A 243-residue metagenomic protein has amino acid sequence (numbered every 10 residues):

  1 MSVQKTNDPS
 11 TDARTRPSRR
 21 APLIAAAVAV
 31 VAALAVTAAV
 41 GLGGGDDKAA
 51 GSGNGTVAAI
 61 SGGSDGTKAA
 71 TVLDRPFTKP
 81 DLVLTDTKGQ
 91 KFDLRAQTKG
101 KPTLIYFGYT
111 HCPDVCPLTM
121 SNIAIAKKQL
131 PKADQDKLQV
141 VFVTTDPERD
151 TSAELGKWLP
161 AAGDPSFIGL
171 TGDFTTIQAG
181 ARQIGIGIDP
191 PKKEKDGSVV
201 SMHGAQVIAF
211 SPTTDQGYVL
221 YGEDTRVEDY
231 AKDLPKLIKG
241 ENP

Functional and structural regions predicted by a protein language model:
M1-D81, G240-P243: N-terminal targeting signals for export/organelle localization
F77-K79, Q97-P102, Q135-L138, D150 (+1 more regions): Extracytoplasmic
L94-I123: Short active-site neighborhood of thiol/selenol oxidoreductases, capturing the structured segment around
K101, M120-F142, P160: Conserved helix-turn-beta segment immediately C-terminal to the redox Cys motif in thioredoxin-like folds
Q135-D150, S166-T175: Thiol-based oxidoreductase modules, predominantly thioredoxin-like and allied folds used for disulfide exchange
G156-G204: Short, internal strand/loop/helix patches that form the active-site neighborhood or redox-interaction surface
E194-P243: Thiol-/selenol-based redox modules, centered on thioredoxin-like and closely related oxidoreductase domains
